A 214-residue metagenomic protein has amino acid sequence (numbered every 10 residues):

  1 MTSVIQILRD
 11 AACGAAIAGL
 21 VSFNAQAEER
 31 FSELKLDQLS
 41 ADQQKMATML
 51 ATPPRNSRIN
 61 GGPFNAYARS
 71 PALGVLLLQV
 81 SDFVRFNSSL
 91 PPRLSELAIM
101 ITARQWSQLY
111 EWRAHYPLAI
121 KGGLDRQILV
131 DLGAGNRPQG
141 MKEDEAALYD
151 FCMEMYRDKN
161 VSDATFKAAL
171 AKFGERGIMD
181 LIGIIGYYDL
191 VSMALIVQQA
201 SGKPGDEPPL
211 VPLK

Functional and structural regions predicted by a protein language model:
M1-A12: Bacterial N-terminal signal peptides that target proteins for export
T2, N24-A25: Glycine-centered signal
A11-S22: Bacterial N-terminal signal peptides
L20, Q26-K214: Hydrophobic alpha-helical segments
